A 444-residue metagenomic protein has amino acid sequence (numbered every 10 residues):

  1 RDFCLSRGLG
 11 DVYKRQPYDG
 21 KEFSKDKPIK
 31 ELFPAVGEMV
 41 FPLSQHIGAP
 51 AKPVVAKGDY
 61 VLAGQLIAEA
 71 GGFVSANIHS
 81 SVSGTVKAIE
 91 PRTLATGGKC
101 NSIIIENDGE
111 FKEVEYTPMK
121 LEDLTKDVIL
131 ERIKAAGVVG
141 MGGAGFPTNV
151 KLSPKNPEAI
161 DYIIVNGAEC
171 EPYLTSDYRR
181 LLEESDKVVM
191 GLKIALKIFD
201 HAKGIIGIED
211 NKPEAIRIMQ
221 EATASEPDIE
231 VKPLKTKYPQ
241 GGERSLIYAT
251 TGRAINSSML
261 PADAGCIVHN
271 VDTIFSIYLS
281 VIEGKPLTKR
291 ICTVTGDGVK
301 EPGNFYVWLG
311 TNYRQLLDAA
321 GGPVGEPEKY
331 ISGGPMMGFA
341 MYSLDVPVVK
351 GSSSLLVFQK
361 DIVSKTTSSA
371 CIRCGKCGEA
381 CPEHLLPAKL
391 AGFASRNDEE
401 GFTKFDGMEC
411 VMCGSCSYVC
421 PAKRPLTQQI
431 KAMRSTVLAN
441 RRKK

Functional and structural regions predicted by a protein language model:
D2-Y13: Single conserved hydrophobic/aromatic residue that forms the stacking wall/gate of nucleotide- or nucleobase-binding
P28-G48, E69, I78-S80: Short beta-strand-turn/beta-hairpin segments enriched in glycine/proline and small hydrophobics that form edge-strand
A56-E69, A88: Short, well-structured beta-strand-loop connectors
G84-V86: Conserved hydrophobic positions within beta-strands
A88, T93-F146, K155-E158, P213: Acidic low-complexity segments
E113, G140, I163-D177, G298: Gly-rich Lys/Arg/Thr-decorated short loops/hinges at beta-loop-alpha junctions or inter-strand turns that position
H201-Y313, A319-V324, G334: Hydrophobic alpha-helical positions that pack around
S352-S368, G378, P382-K444: Ferredoxin-type iron-sulfur electron-transfer modules in oxidoreductases and energy-metabolism complexes
